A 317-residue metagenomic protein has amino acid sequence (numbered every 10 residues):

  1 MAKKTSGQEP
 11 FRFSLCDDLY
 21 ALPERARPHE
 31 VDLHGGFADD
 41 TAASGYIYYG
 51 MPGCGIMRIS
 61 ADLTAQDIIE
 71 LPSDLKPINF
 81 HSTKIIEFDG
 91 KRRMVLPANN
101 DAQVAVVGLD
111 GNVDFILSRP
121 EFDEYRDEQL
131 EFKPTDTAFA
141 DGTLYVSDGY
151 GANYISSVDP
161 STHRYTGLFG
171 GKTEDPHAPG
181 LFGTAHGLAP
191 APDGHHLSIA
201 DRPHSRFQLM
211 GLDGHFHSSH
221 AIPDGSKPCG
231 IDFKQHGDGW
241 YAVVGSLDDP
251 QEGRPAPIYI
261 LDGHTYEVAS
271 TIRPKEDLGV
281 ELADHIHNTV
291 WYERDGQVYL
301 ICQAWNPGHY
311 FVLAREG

Functional and structural regions predicted by a protein language model:
A2-V31: A short helix->beta-strand "capping" segment at the edge of beta-propeller domains
R12, T41-P72: Beta-propeller domains
S14-Y20, Q66-P72, D114-E121, T166-T173 (+2 more regions): Beta-propeller fold detector
A26-A43, S73-G90, F122-G142, E174-H196 (+3 more regions): Beta-rich, blade/repeat-based domains predominating in secreted/periplasmic proteins but also intracellular
D40, Y46-P52, V95-N100, V146-Y150 (+4 more regions): Conserved beta-strand positions in repeat-built beta-propeller and related beta-rich domains
S60-T64, G108-N112, D159-H163, G211-H215 (+2 more regions): Short loop/turn segments that connect beta-strands within beta-propeller blades
Q103-A105, A152-S156, E252-Y259, G308-A314: Structural motif
R254-H309: C-terminal closing repeat unit and adjoining cap/tail of repeat-based domains
